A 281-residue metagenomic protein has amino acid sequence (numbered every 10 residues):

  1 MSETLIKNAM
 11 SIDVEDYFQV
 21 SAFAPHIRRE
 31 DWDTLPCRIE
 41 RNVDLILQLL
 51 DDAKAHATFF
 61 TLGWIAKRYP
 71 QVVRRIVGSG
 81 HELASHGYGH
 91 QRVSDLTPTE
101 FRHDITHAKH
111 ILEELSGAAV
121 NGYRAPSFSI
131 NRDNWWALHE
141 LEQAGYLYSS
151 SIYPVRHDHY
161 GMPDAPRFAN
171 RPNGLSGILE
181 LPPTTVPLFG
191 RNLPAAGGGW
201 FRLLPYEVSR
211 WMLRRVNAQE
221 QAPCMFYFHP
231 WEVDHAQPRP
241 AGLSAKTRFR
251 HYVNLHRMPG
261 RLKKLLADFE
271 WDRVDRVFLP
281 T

Functional and structural regions predicted by a protein language model:
M1-F189, V208-T281: Catalytic alpha-helical scaffold of carbohydrate-active enzymes acting on polysaccharides/glycoconjugates
L193-L203: Surface-exposed cleft-lining segments at the edges of enzyme active sites
